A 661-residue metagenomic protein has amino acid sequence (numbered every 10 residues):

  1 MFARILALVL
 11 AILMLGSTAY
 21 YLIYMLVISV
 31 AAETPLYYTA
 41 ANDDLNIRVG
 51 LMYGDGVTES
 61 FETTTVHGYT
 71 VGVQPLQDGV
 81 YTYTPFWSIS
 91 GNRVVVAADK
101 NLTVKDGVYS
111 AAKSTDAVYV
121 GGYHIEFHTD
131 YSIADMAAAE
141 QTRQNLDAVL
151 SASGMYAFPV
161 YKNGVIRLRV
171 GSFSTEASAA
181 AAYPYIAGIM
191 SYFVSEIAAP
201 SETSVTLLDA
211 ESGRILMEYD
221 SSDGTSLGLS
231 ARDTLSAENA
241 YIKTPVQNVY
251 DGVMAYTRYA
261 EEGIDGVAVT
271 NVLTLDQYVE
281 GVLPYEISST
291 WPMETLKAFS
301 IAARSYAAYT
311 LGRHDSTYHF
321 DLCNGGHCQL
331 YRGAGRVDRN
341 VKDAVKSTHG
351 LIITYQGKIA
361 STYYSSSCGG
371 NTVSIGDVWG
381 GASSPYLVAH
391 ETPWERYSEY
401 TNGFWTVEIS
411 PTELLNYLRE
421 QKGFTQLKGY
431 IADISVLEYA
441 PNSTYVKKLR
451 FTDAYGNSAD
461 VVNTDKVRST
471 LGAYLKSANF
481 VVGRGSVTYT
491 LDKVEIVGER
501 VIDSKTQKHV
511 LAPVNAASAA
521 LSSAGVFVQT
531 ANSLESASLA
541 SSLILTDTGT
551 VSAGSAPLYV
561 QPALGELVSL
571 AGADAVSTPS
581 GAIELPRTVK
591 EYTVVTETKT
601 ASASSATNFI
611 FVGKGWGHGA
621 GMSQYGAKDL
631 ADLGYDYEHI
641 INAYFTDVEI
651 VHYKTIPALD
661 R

Functional and structural regions predicted by a protein language model:
A3-R661: Conserved, single-site charged/polar hotspot
